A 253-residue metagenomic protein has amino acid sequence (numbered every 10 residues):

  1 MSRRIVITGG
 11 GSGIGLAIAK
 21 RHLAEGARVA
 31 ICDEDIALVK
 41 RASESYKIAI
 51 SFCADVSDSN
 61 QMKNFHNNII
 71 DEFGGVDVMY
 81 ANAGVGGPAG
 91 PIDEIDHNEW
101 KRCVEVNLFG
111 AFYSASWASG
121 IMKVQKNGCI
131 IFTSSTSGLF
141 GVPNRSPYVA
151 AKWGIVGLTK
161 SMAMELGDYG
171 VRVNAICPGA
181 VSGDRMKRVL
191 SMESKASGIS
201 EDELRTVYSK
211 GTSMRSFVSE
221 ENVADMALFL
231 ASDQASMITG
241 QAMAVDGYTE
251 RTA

Functional and structural regions predicted by a protein language model:
G11-S12: Conserved glycine-rich cofactor-binding loop
G86-A89, F140, A227-L228, T239-A253: Short C-terminal tail/terminal secondary-structure segment of NAD(P)H-dependent dehydrogenase/reductase domains
G90-I92, D96-K101, Y208: Substrate-binding pocket helix/loop in short-chain dehydrogenase/reductase
A115, A151, T159: Active-site helix of classical SDR
S135: Residue(s) in the substrate-gating loop at a strand-loop-helix junction that position the organic substrate next
G167, R172, I238-G240: Short, small/polar-rich loop/turn modules that mediate ligand/substrate recognition or access, typified
A175, I199-Q234, I238, V245-G247: C-terminal helical subdomain
